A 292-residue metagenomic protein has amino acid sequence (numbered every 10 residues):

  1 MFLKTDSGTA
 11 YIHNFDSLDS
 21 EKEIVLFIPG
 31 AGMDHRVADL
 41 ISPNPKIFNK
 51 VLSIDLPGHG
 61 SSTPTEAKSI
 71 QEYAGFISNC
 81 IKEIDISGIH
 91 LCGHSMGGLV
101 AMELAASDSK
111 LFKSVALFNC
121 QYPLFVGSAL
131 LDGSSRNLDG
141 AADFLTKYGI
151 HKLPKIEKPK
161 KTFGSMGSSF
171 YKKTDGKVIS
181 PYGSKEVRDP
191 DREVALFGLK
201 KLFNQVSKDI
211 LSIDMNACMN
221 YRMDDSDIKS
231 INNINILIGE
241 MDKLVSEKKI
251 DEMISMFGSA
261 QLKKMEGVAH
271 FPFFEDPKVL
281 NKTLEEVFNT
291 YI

Functional and structural regions predicted by a protein language model:
S7-T63: Conserved HGGG/HGGXW glycine-rich cap/lid loop of the alpha/beta-hydrolase fold
P29-A31, I89, G93-S95, G239: Conserved alpha/beta-hydrolase "nucleophile elbow" surrounding the catalytic nucleophile
E72-I89: Conserved acidic catalytic loop of the alpha/beta-hydrolase fold
S87-V126: Conserved hydrolase catalytic core segment
D132-S230: Conserved alpha/beta-hydrolase catalytic His-Asp/Glu region
S230, I236-I238, D242: Short beta-strand/loop motif that positions the catalytic acidic residue of the alpha/beta-hydrolase fold
K243-K249: Conserved alpha/beta-hydrolase "acid-adjacent" motif
V268-N281: Catalytic histidine-centered segment of alpha/beta-hydrolase-like enzymes
